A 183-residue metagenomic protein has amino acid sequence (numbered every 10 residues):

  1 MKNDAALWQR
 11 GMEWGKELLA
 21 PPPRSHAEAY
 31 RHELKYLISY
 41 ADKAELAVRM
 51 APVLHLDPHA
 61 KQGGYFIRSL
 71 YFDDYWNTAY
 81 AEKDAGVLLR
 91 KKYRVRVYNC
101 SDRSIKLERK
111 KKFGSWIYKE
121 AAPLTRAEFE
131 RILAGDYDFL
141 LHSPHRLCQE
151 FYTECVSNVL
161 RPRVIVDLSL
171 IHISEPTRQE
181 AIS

Functional and structural regions predicted by a protein language model:
M1-K2, E180: Intrinsically disordered, low-complexity peptide-like regions
K2-L170: N-terminal strand-loop-strand beta-hairpin
I171-S183: Single conserved hydrophobic/aromatic residue that forms the stacking wall/gate of nucleotide- or nucleobase-binding
